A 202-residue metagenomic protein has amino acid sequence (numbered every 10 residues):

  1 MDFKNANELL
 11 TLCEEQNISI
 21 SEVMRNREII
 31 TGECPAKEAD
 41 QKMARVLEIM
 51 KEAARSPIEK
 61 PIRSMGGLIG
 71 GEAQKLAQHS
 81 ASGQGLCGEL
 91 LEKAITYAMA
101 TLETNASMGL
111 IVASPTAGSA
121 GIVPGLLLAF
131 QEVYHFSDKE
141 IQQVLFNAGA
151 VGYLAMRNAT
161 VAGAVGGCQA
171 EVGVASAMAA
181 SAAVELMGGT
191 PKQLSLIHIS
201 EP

Functional and structural regions predicted by a protein language model:
M1-G109, E132-V133: Generic N-terminal targeting/processing segments that precede catalytic cores or assembly contacts
L86, A113-A120, E132, F136-Q143 (+1 more regions): Glycine- and small hydrophobic-enriched segments that form the cores of compact globular domains
G88-N105, E140-A159: Acidic-glycine-rich active-site phosphate/pyrophosphate-binding loop
E103-L128, G167-S176: Glycine/serine-rich anion-binding loops at beta->alpha junctions that coordinate negatively charged ligand groups
P124-H135, A183-G188: Alpha-helical support elements that line or immediately flank enzyme active sites and cofactor-binding pockets
M156, V161-Q169, A175-S176, A180: N-terminal glycine-/lysine-enriched basic segments
P191-L196: Hydrophobic alpha-helical membrane segments of integral membrane proteins
I197-P202: Residue-level detector of conserved catalytic or cofactor/ligand-binding positions in enzyme active sites
